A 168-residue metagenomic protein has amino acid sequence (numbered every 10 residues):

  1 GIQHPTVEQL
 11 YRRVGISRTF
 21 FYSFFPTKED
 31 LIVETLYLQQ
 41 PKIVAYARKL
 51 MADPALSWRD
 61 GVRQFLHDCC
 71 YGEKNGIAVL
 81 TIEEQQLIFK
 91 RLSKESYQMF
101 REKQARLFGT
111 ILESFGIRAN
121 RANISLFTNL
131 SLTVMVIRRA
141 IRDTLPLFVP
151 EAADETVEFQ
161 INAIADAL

Functional and structural regions predicted by a protein language model:
I2-D30, E34: Helix-turn-helix
S23-F25, D30-Q39, G76, L80-E83 (+1 more regions): Alpha-helical DNA-contacting segments of helix-turn-helix folds
E34, R48-N75: Hydrophobic alpha-helical connector segments
P41-V44, R48, N75, F89-R118 (+5 more regions): Amphipathic alpha-helical packing segments from all-alpha helical-bundle domains
Q64-K74, I82-F89, I164: Helix-loop "lid/cap" segments that line or gate small-molecule binding pockets
D68-G76, V134-R138, A167: Phosphate/oxyanion-binding loops and surfaces in catalytic or ligand/nucleic-acid-binding neighborhoods
A140-T144: Juxtamembrane "helix-exit" motif on the non-cytosolic side of transmembrane helices
F159-L168: C-terminal alpha-helix
